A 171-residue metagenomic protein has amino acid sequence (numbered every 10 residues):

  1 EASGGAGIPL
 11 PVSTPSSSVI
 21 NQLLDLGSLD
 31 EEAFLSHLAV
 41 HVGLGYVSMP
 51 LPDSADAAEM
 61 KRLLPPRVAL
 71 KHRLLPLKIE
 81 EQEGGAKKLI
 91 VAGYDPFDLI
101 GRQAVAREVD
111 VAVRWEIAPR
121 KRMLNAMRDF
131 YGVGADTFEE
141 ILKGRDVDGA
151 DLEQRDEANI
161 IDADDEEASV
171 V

Functional and structural regions predicted by a protein language model:
E1, G5-G7, Q22, K88-L89 (+1 more regions): Short, contiguous strand/loop micro-motifs
E1-S16, L29, L38: An alpha-helical, amphipathic repeat domain used for nucleic-acid recognition, typified by the mTERF helical solenoid
S16, E31, A57, D98 (+2 more regions): Generic alpha-helical secondary structure
I20-E108, A150-E157: Polyanionic, low-complexity intrinsically disordered segments
D25, A92-G93, R114, I161-S169: Generic amphipathic alpha-helical segments used as scaffolds and interaction surfaces in large, multi-domain proteins
V42, I117-P119, R145: A general secondary-structure junction signal
I90-F138: Short glycine/Trp-rich loop-beta-loop segment that forms part of the substrate-binding cleft
M123-V171: Charged, low-hydrophobicity low-complexity segments
